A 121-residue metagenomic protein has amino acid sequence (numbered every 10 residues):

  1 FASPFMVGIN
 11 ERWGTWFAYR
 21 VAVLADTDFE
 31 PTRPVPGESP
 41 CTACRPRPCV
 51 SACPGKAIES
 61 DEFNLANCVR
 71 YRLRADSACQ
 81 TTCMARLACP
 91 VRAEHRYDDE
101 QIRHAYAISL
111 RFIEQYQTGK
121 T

Functional and structural regions predicted by a protein language model:
F1-G119: Catalytic cores of enzyme domains
